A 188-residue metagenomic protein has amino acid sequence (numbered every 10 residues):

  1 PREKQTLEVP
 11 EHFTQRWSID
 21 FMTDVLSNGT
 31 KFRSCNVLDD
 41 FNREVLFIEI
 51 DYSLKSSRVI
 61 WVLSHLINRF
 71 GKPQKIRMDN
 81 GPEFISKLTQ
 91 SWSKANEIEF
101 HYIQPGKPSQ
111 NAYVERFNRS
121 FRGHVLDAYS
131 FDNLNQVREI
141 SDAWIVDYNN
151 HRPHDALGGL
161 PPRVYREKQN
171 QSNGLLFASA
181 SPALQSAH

Functional and structural regions predicted by a protein language model:
P1-L38, E44, S57-H65, R69 (+2 more regions): Mobile-element integrase/transposase regions, centering on the N-terminal DNA-binding/Zn-coordinating module
K4, V9, K94-I98, S120-H188: C-terminal domain-tail junction helix/linker
D20, D39, D79, N111 (+2 more regions): Acidic active-site catalytic centers that drive phospho-/nucleotidyl reactions and related ester hydrolyses
I48-E49: Short hydrophobic alpha-helix segments
L63, F70-S86, G158-R163: Acidic/histidine-rich, metal-coordinating catalytic segments
K75-N80, A95-Y113, Y129-L134: RNase H-like polynucleotidyl transferase catalytic core
